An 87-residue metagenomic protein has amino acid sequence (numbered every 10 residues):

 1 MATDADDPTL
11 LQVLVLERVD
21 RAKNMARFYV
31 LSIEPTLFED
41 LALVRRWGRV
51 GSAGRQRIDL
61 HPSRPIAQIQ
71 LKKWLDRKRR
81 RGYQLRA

Functional and structural regions predicted by a protein language model:
M1-A42: Short N-terminal "domain-start" leader segments that mark the transition from disordered tails or signal peptides into
Q12, Q56, Q68-Q70, Q84: Residue-identity detector for glutamine
V19, F28, D40-L41, V50-A53 (+2 more regions): Surface-exposed loop/turn and secondary-structure junction residues enriched for glycine/proline
A22, L31, R49, Q68 (+1 more regions): General helical structural elements
L31-R57, K72: Short aromatic-glycine-(Arg/Gly/Cys) micro-motifs in beta-strand/loop hairpins
A53, H61-R79: A short, charged, amphipathic alpha-helix used as a generic interaction element across diverse proteins
R77-A87: Short, mixed-charge low-complexity intrinsically disordered segments
